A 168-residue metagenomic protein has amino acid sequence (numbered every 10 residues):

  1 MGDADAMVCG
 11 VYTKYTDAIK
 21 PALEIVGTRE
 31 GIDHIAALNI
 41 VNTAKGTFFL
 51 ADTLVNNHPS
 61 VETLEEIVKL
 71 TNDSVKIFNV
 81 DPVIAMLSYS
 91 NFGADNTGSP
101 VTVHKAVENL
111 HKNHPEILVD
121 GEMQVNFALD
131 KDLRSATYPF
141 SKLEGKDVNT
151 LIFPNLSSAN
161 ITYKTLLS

Functional and structural regions predicted by a protein language model:
M1-S168: Anion-binding alpha/beta catalytic cores of soluble intermediary-metabolism enzymes, centered on
